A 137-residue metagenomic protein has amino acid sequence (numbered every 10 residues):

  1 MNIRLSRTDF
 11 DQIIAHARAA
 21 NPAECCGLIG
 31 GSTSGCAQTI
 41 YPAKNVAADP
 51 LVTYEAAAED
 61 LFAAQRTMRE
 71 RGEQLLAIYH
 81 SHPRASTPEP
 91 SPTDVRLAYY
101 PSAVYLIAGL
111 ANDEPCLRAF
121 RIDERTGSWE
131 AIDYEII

Functional and structural regions predicted by a protein language model:
M1-L75, R84-I137: Conserved beta-strand-loop surface patch within small alpha/beta domains used for substrate/adaptor or ligand engagement
S81: Short, well-ordered beta-to-alpha junction loops that form the rim of enzyme active sites and present histidine/acidic
